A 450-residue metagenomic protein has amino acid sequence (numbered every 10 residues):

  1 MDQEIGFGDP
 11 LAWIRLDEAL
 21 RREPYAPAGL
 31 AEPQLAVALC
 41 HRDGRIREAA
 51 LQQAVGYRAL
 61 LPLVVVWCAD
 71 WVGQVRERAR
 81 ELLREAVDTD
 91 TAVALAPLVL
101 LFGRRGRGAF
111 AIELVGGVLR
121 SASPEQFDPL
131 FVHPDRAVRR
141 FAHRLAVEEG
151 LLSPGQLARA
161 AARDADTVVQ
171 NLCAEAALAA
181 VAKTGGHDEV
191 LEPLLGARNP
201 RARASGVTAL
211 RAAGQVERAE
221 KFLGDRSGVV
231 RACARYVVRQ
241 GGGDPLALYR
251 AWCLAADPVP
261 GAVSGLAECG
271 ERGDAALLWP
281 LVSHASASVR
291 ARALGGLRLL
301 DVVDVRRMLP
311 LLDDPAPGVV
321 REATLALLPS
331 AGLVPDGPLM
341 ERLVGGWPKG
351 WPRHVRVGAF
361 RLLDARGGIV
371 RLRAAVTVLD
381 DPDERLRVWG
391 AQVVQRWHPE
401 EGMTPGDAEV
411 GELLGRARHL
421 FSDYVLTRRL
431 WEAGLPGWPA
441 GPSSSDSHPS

Functional and structural regions predicted by a protein language model:
P10-P27, V37, R47-G56, V66 (+19 more regions): Structural detector for internal amphipathic alpha-helices that build alpha-solenoid repeat scaffolds
Q34-L39, L63-W71, A94-R105, Q126-P134 (+9 more regions): Alpha-solenoid HEAT/Armadillo-like helical repeat scaffolds in large eukaryotic proteins
A49, L60-P62, V66-W67, G73 (+1 more regions): Extended alpha-helical scaffolding segments
Y57-L61, S123-P124, P154-G155, H187-D188 (+7 more regions): Core helices of alpha-solenoid repeat scaffolds
G402-S450: Eukaryotic acidic, Ser/Thr-rich intrinsically disordered low-complexity regions
